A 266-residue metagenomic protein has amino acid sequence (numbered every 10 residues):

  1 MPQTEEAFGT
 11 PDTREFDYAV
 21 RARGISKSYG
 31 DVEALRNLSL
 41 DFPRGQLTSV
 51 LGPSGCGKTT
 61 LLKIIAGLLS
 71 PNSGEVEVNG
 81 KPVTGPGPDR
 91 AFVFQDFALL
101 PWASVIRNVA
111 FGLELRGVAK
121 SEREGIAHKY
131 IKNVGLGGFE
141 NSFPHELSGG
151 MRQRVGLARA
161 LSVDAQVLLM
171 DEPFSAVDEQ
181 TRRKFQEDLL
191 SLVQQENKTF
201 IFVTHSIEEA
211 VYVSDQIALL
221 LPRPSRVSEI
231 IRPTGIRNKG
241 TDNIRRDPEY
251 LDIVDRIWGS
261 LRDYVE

Functional and structural regions predicted by a protein language model:
P2-G9, N243-E266: Non-catalytic connector elements of ABC transporters
E6-E208, V213: ABC family nucleotide-binding domain
N72, A165, L221, L261-V265: A general structural signal marking secondary-structure boundaries and capping sites
V78, L219-L220: Short hydrophobic beta-strand elements within the C-terminal catalytic ATPase subdomain
V134, L220-L221: Conserved acidic donor-binding loop of glycosyltransferase catalytic domains
Q216: Short, glycine/charged-rich "phosphate-handling" switch motifs in NTP-dependent and phosphotransfer domains
P222-D252: Conserved beta-strand-loop-alpha-helix hinge in the C-terminal portion of ABC ATPase nucleotide-binding domains
